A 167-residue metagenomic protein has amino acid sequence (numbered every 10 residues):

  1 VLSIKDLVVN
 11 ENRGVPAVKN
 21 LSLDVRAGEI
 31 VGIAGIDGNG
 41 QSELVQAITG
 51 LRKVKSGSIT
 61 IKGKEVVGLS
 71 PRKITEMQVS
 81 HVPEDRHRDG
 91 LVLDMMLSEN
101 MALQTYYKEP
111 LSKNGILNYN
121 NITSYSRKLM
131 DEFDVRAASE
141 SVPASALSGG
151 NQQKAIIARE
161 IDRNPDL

Functional and structural regions predicted by a protein language model:
V1-L167: Glycine-rich phosphate-binding loops of nucleotide-dependent enzymes
